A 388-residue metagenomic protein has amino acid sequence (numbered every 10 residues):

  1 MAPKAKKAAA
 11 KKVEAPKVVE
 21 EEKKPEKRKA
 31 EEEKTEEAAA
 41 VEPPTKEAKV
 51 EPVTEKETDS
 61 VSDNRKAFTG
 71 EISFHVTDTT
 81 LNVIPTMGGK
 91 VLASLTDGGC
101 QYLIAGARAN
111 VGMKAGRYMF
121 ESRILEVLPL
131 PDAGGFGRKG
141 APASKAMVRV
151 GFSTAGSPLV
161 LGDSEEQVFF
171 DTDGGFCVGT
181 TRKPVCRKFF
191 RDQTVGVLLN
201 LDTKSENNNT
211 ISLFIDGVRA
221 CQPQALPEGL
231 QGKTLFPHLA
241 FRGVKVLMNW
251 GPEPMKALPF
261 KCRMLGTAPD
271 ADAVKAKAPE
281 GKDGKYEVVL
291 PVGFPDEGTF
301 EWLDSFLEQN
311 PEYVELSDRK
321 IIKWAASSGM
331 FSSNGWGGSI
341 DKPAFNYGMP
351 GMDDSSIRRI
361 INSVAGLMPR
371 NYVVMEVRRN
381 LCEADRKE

Functional and structural regions predicted by a protein language model:
M1-E388: PRY/SPRY (B30.2) beta-sandwich protein-interaction domains and their adjacent Ser/Pro/Gly-rich low-complexity linkers
